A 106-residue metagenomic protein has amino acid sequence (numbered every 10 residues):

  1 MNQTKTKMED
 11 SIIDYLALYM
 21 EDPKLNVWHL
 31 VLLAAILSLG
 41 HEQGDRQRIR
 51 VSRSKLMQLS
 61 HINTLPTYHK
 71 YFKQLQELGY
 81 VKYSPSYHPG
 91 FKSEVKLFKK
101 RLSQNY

Functional and structural regions predicted by a protein language model:
M1-L59, E77, N105-Y106: Short recognition helix of helix-turn-helix/winged-helix DNA-binding domains
G40-L102: Winged helix-turn-helix DNA-binding recognition segment
